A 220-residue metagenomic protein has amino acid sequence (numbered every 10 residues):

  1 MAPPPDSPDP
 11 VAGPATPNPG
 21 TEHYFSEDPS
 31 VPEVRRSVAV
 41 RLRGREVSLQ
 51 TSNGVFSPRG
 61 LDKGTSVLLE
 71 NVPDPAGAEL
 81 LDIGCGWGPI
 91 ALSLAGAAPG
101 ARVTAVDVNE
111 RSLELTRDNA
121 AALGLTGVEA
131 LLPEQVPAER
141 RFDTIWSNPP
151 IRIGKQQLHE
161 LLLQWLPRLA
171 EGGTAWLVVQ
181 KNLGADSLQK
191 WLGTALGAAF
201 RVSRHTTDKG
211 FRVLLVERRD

Functional and structural regions predicted by a protein language model:
M1-R43, G54, P58: N-terminal auxiliary segments of SAM/dcSAM-dependent transferases
P19-V34, A185-D220: Class I S-adenosyl-L-methionine
K63-S147: Conserved SAM/SAH cofactor-binding pocket of Class I
L94, W165-L166, L192: Class I S-adenosylmethionine-dependent transferase superfamily signal
D107-E110, Q157, Q180: Short beta->alpha hinge that forms the Motif I/post-I loop of the SAM-binding pocket
I151-I153, Q180-A185: Short "lid" loop at the C-terminus of a central beta-strand within the Rossmann-like core of SAM-dependent
H159-E171: A short glycine-rich, Lys/Arg-flanked "PGG" loop and its adjoining helix->strand segment in the class I
G172-V179: Conserved beta-strand signature within the Rossmann-like core of class I S-adenosyl-L-methionine
